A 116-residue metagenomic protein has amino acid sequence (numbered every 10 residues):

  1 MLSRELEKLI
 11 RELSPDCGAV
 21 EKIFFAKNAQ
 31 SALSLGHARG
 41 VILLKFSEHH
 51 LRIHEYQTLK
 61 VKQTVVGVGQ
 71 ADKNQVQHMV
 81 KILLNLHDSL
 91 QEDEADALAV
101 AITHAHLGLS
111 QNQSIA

Functional and structural regions predicted by a protein language model:
M1-A116: Phosphate- and other anionic-substrate recognition elements at nucleic-acid/protein interfaces
